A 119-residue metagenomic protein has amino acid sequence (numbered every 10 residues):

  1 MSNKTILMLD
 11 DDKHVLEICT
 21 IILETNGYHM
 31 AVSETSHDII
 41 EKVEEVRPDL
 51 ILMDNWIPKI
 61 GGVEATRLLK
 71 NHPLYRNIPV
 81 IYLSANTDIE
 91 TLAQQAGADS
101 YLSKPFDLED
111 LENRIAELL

Functional and structural regions predicted by a protein language model:
L16, P58, R76: The feature encodes the CheY-like receiver
E17-T25: Charged docking surfaces used in two-component/phosphorelay signaling
G27-E34, K42: Short hydrophobic/Thr-rich beta-strand motif most characteristic of the beta2 strand and flanking loop of CheY-like
E34-T35, G61-R67: Acidic catalytic/metal-coordinating carboxylates
R47, L74-P79: His-Asp phosphorelay/catalytic-motif detector in bacterial-type signaling
D54: Active-site residues of response regulator receiver
E64, N86-S103, D110-N113: Alpha4 helix (beta4-alpha4-beta5 surface) of REC/receiver domains from two-component response regulators
I81-L83: Hydrophobic/aromatic residues positioned on beta-strands within the core alpha/beta folds
